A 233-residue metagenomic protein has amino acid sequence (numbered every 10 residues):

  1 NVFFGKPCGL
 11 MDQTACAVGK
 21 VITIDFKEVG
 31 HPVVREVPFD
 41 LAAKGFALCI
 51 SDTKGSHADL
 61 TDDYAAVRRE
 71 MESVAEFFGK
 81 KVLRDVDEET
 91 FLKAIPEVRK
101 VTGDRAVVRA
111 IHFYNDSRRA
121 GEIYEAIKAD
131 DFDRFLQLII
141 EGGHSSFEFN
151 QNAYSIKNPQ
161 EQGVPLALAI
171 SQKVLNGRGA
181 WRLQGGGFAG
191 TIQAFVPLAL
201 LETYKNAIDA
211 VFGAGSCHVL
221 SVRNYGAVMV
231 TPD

Functional and structural regions predicted by a protein language model:
N1-Q13: Glycine-rich, mobile lid/loop segments that gate access to catalytic sites or pores
F4, A15, K20-R182, A194-D233: C-terminal nucleotide
A189-I192: N-terminal pre-core extensions flanking Radical SAM catalytic domains
